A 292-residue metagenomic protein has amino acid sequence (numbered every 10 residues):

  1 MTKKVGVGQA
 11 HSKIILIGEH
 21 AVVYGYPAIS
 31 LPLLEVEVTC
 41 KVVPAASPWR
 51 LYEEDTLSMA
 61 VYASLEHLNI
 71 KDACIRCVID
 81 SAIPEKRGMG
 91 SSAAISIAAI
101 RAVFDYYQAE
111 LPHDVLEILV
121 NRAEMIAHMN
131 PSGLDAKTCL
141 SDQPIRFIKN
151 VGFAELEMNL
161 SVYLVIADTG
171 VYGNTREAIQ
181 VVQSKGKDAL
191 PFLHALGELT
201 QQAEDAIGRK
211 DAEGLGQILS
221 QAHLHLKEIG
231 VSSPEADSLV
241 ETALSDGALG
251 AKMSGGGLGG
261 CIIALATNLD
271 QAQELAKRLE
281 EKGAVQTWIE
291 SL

Functional and structural regions predicted by a protein language model:
T2-I17, A21-V23, S30-E35, T39-K71 (+5 more regions): C-terminal nucleotide
D72-C77: A short coil-to-beta-strand element that immediately follows conserved catalytic motifs
V78-A82: Short glycine/proline-rich turn/loop motifs
M89-I95, A251-S254, L258: Short glycine/threonine-rich catalytic loop with a Thr-x-Gly-x-Asp
M89-P112: DPxDG-like acidic metal-binding loop motif
D114-L116: Short, charged, amphipathic alpha-helices and their helix-cap/turn boundaries
